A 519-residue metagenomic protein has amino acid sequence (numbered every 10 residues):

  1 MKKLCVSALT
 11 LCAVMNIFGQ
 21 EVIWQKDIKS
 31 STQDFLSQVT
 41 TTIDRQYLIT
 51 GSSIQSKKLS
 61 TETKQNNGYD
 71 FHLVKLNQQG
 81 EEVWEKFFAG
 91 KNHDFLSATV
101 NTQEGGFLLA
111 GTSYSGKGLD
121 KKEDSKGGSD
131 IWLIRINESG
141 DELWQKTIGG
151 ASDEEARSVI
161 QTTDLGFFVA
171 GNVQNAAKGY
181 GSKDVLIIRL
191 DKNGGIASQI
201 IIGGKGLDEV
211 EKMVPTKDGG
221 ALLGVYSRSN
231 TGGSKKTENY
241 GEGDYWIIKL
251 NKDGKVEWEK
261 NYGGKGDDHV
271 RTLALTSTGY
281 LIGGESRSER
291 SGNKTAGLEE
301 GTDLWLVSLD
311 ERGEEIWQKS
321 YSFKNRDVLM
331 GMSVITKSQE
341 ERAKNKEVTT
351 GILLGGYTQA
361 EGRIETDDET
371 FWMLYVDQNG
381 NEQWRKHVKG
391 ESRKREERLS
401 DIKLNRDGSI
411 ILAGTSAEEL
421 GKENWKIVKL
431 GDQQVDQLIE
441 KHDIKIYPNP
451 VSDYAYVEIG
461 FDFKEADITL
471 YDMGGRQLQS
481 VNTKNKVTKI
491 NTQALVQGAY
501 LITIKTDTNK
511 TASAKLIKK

Functional and structural regions predicted by a protein language model:
M1-W24, A343: Bacterial Sec-dependent N-terminal signal peptides
A8-T10, T336-V348, I439, E458 (+1 more regions): Short, basic, low-complexity termini and linkers enriched in Ser/Thr/Gly/Pro that act as targeting/leader peptides
L9, V14-M15, G111, G171 (+5 more regions): Intrinsic disorder/low-complexity segments
L11-A13, Q434, R476: Intrinsically disordered, low-complexity boundary segments flanking structured domains
F18-K445: A sequence-level/structural motif corresponding to short, flexible coil/turn segments enriched in small polar residues
N77, K441-Y447, V451-K519: C-terminal outer-membrane/trafficking sorting elements
